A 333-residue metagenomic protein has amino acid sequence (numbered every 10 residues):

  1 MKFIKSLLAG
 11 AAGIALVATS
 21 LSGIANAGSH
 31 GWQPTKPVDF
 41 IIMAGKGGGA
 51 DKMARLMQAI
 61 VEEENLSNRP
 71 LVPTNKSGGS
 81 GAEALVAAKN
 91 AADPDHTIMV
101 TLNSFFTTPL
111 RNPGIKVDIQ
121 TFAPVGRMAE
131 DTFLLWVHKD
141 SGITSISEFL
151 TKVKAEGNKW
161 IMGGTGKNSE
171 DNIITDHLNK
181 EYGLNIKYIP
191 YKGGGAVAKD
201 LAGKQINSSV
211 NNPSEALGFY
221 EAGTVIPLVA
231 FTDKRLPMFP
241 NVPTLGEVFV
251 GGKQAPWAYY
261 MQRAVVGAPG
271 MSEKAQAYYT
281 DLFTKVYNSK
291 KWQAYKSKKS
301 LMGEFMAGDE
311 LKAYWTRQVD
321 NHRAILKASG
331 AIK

Functional and structural regions predicted by a protein language model:
M1-K36, I332-K333: Short, low-complexity disordered leader/linker segments with a strong preference for bacterial N-terminal type II
A27-T121, K167, L184-V210, F219 (+2 more regions): N-terminal (or domain-start) structured segment
G28-H30, T121-P124, V248-W257: Short beta-strand/turn micro-motifs at beta-sheet edges
T35-P37, K180, E221, E273-K333: An extracytoplasmic/periplasmic, membrane-proximal ligand-sensing/linker region
T35-V38, A87-T97, P109-A196, L245 (+1 more regions): Hinge/capping helix and adjacent helix->loop/strand transition within the periplasmic-binding protein
D51-R55, A59, N172, D176 (+2 more regions): Short, surface-exposed alpha-helical segments at coil->helix boundaries
S77, K159, G163-V242: Ligand-binding pocket segment of bilobal, Venus flytrap-like solute-binding proteins
L217-Y287, D320: C-terminal lobe and pocket-closing loops of periplasmic/extracytoplasmic Venus-flytrap solute-binding proteins
